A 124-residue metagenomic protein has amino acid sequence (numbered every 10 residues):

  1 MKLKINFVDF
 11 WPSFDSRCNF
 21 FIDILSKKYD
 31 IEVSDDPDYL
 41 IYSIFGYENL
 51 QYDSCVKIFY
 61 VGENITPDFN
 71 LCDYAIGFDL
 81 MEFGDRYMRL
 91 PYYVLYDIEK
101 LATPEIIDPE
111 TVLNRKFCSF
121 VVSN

Functional and structural regions predicted by a protein language model:
M1-D53, D68: N-terminal pre-catalytic "stem/leader" segment of glycosyltransferase-like enzymes
D36-N124: Catalytic core of nucleotide-activated saccharide and alditol-phosphate transferases
